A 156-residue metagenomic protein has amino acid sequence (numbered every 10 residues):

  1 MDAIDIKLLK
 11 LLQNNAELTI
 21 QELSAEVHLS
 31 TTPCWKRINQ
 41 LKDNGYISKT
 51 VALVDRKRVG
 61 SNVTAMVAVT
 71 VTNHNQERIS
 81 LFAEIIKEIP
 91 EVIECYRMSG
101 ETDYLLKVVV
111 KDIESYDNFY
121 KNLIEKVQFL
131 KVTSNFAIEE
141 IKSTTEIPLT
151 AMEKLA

Functional and structural regions predicted by a protein language model:
M1-A156: A compositional/biophysical signature of low hydrophobicity enriched in polar/charged and small residues
